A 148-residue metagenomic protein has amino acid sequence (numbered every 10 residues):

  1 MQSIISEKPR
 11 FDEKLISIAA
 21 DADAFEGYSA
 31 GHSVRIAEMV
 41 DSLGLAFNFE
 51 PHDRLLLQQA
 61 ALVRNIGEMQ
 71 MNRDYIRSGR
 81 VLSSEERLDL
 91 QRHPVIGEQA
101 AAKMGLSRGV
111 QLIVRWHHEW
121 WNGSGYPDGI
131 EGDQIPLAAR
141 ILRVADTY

Functional and structural regions predicted by a protein language model:
M1-Y148: Histidine- and acidic-residue-rich, metal-dependent catalytic cores
